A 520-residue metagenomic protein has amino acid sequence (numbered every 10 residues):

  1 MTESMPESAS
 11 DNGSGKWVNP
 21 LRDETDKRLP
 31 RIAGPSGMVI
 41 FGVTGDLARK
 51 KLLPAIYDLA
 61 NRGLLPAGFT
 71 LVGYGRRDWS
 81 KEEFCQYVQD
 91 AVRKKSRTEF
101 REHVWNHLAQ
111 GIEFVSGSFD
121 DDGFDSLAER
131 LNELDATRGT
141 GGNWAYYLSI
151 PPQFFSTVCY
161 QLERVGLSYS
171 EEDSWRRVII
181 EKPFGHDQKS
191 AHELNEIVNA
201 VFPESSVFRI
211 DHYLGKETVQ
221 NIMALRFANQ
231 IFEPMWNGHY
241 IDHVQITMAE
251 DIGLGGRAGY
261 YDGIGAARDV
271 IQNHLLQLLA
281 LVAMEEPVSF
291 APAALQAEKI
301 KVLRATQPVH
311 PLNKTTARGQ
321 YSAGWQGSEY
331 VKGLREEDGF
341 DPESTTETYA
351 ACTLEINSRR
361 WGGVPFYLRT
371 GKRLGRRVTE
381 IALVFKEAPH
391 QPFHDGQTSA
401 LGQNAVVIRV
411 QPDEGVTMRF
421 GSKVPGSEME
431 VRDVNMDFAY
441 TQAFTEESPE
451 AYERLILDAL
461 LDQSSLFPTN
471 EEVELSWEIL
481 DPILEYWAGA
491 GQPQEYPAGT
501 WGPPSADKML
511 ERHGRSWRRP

Functional and structural regions predicted by a protein language model:
T2-I180, F184-P520: Secretory/organelle targeting and membrane-embedding segments
